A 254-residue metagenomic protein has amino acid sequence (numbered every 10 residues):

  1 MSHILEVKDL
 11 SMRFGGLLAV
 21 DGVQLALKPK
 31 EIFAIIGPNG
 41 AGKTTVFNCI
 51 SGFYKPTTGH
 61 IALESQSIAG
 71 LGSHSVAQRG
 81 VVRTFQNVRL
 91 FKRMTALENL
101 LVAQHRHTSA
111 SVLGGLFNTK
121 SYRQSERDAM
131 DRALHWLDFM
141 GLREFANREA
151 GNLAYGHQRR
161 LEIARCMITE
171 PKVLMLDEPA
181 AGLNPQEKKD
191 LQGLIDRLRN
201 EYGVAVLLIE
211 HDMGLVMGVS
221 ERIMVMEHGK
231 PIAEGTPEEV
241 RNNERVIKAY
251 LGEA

Functional and structural regions predicted by a protein language model:
S2-A254: Glycine-rich phosphate-binding loops of nucleotide-dependent enzymes
